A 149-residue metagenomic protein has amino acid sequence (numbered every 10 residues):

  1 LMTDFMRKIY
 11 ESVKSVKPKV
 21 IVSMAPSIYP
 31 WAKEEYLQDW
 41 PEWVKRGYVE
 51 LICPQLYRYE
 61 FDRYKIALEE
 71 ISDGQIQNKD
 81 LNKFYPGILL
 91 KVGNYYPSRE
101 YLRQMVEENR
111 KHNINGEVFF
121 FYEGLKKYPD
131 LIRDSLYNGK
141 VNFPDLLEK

Functional and structural regions predicted by a protein language model:
L1-Y95: Glycoside hydrolase catalytic-domain groove-lining segments
Y48-R63, I71-K149: Substrate-binding cleft of secreted/luminal carbohydrate-active enzymes
